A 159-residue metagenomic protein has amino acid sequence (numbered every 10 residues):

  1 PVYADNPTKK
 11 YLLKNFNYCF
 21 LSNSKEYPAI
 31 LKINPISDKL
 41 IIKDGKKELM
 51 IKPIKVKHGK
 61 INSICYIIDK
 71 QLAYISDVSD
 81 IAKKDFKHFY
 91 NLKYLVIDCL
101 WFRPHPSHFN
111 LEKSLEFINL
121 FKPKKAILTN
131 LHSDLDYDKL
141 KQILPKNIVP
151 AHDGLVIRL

Functional and structural regions predicted by a protein language model:
P1-I75, K141-L159: Binuclear metal-dependent hydrolase catalytic cores
K60-I64, I68-I97: Active-site-proximal loop/helix segments of hydrolase catalytic cores
A82-Y94, C99-L159: Binuclear metal-ion centers of metallo-dependent hydrolases, dominated by the metallo-beta-lactamase
